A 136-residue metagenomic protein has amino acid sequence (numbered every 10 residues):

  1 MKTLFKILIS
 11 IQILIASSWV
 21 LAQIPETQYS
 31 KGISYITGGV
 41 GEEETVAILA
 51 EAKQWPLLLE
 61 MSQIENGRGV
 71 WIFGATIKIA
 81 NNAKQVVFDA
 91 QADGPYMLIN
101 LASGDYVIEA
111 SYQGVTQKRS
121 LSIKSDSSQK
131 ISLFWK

Functional and structural regions predicted by a protein language model:
M1-I11: Bacterial N-terminal signal peptides that target proteins for export
I15-S18: N-terminal signal peptide c-region/cleavage motif recognized by signal peptidases
L21-A75, V115-K136: Primarily secretory-pathway and cell-envelope proteins
T76-V87: Short amphipathic beta-strand segments in non-cytosolic proteins
V87-A92, S122-I123: Short beta-strand segments within Ig-like beta-sandwich modules, predominantly Fibronectin type-III
G94-N100: Short, surface-exposed beta-strand/beta-hairpin micro-motifs centered on an aromatic residue
A102-S103, S125: Surface-exposed loops/turns
G104-A110: A short tyrosine-centered beta-strand micro-motif
